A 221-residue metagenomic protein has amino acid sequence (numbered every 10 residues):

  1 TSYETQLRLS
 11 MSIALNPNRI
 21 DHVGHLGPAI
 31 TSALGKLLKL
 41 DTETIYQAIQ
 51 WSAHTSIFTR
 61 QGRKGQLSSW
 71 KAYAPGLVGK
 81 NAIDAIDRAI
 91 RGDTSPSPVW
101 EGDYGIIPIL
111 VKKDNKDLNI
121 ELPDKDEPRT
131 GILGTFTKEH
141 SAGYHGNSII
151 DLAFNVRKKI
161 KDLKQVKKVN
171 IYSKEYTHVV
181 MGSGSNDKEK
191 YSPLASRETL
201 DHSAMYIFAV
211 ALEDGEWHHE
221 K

Functional and structural regions predicted by a protein language model:
T1-K80, D84, R91, P96-Y104: Glycine-rich, mobile lid/loop segments that gate access to catalytic sites or pores
W70-K80, D87-K221: Terminal-appendage/accessory-domain detector
